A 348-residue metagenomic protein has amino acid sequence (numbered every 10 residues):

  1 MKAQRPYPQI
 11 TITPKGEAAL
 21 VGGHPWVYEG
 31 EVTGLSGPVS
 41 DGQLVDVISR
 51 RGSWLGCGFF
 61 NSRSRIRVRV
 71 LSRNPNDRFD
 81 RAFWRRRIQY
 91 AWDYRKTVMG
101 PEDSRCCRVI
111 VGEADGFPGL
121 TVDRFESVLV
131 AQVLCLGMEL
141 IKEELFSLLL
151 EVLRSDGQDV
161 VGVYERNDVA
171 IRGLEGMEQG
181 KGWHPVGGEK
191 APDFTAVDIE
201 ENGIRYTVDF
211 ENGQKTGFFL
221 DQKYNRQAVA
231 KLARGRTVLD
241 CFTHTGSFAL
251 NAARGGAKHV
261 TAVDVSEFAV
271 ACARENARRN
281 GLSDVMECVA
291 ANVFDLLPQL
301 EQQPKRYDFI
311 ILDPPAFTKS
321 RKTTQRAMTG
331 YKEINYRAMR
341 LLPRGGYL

Functional and structural regions predicted by a protein language model:
M1-E126: Non-catalytic accessory regions of SAM-dependent methyltransferases
S64, G137-E139, Q214-K215: Short, surface-exposed beta-strand-loop junctions and turns on beta-sheet-rich folds
A82-R86, Y90-Y94, R154-E175, A230-A257: A short, charged
I110-D123, K142-F218, Q227: Non-catalytic substrate-recognition/targeting regions of SAM-dependent transferases
E126-M138: A short interface-forming secondary-structure element
E189-L348: Rossmann-like S-adenosyl-L-methionine
